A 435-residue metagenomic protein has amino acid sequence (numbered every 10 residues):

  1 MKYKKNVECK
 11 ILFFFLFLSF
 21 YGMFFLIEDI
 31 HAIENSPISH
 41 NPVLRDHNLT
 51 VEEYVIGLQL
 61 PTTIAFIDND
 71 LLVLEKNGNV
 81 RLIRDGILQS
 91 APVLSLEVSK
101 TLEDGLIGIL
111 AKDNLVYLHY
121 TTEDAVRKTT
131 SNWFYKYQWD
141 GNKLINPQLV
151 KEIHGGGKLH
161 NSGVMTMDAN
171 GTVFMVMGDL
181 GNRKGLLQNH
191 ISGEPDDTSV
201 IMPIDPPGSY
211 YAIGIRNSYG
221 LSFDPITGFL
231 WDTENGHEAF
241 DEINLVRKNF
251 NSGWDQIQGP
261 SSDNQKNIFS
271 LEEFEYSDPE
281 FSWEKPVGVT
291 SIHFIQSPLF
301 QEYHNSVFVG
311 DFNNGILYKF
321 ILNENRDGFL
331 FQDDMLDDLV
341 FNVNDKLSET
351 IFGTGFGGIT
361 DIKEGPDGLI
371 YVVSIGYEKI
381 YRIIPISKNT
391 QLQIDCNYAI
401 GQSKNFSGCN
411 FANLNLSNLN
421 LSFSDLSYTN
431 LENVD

Functional and structural regions predicted by a protein language model:
I33-L44, D104-L106, D179-I351, G357 (+4 more regions): Beta-propeller domain segments
E53-G78, G288-S291: Beta-strand-rich domains and repeat architectures in extracellular enzymes and scaffolds, especially beta-propellers
E53-L58, V93-T101, K151-G157, S209-G214 (+2 more regions): Surface loop/turn motifs at the tips and blade-to-blade linkers of beta-strand repeat domains
F66-N69, A111-N114, M167-N170, P225-T227 (+2 more regions): Residue-level detector of Asp-centered blade-edge/turn motifs that repeat once per structural unit in beta-propeller
V73-E75, L118, M175-V176, D232-T233 (+2 more regions): Residue position within the beta-strands of beta-propeller blades
Q89-D113: Blade-loop segments of beta-propeller domains
T130-M167: Asp-box/WD-like beta-propeller blade repeats and closely related beta-sheet repeat scaffolds
N389-D435: Tandem repeat scaffolds
